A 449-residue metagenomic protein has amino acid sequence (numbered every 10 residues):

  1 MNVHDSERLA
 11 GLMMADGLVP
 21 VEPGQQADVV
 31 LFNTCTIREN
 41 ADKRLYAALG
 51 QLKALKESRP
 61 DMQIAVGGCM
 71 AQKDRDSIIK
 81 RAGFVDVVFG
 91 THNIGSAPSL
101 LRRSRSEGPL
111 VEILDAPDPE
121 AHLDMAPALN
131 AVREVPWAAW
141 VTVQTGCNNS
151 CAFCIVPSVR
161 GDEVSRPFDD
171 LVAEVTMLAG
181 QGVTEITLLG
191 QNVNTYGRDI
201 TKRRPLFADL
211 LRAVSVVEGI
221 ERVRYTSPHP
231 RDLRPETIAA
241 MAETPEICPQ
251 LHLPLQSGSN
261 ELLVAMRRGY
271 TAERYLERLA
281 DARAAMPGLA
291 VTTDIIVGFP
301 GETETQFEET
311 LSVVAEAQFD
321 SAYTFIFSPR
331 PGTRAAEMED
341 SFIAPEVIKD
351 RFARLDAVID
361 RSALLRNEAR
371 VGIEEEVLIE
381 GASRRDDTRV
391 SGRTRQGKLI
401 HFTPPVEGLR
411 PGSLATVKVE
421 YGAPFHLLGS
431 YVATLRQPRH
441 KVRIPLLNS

Functional and structural regions predicted by a protein language model:
M1-Y196, E236, L251, E273-A280 (+5 more regions): Proteins enriched for Cys/Gly/acidic motifs involved in redox and nucleic-acid/cofactor modification
N2, R38-A41, A71, P230 (+3 more regions): Alpha-helix N-cap/loop-to-helix initiation residues
D61-A65, K73, G180-T305, E309 (+1 more regions): Conserved SAM/AdoMet-binding glycine-rich loop
G95, N149, N194, R231 (+3 more regions): Glycine-centered loop/turn positions within well-structured domains that cap or flank conserved ligand/cofactor-binding
E134-W137, C147-N149, I247, S257 (+5 more regions): Short flexible coil/turn linkers enriched for glycine and charged/polar residues that connect secondary-structure
C151, L188, Y225, L253 (+6 more regions): Conserved, mostly hydrophobic/aromatic
G190, S227, L255-S257, T293-V297 (+6 more regions): Active-site proximal loops enriched in glycine and acidic residues that flank catalytic Cys/His/Asp and coordinate
A335-S449: Terminal RNA-binding accessory module
